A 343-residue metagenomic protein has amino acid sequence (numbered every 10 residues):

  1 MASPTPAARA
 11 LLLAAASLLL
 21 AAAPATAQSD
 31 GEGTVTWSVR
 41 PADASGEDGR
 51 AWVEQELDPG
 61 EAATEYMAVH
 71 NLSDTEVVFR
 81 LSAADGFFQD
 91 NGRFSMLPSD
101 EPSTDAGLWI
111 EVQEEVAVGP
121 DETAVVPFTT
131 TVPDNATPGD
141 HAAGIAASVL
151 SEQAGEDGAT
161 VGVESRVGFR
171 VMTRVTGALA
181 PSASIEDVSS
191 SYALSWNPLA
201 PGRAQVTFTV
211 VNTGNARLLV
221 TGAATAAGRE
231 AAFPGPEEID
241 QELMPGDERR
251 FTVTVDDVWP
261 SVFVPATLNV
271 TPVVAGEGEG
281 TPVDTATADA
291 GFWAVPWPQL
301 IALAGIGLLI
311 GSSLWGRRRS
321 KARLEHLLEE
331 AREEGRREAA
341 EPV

Functional and structural regions predicted by a protein language model:
M1-S29, I306-R318: Secretory targeting and sorting signals
S29-V53, S73-V125, T221-G222, G228-A232: Surface-exposed binding patches on compact interaction domains or structured appendages
S38-S73, V77, S184-P201: Beta-sheet-dominated interaction scaffolds and their linkers
G49-R50, G60-Y66, T123-V126, P138-G144 (+3 more regions): Short, solvent-exposed loop/turn segments enriched in Ser/Thr/Gly
T75-S99, V125, T131-S182, V258-A302: Terminal connector regions
D100-A136, E230-S261: Intrinsically disordered, low-complexity Pro/Gly/Ser/Thr-rich segments with frequent PxxP/GP/PP motifs and embedded
G177-K321: Membrane-proximal extracellular "stem/stalk" segments of glycoproteins immediately N-terminal to a transmembrane helix
A322-V343: Cytoplasmic C-terminal tails of single-pass
